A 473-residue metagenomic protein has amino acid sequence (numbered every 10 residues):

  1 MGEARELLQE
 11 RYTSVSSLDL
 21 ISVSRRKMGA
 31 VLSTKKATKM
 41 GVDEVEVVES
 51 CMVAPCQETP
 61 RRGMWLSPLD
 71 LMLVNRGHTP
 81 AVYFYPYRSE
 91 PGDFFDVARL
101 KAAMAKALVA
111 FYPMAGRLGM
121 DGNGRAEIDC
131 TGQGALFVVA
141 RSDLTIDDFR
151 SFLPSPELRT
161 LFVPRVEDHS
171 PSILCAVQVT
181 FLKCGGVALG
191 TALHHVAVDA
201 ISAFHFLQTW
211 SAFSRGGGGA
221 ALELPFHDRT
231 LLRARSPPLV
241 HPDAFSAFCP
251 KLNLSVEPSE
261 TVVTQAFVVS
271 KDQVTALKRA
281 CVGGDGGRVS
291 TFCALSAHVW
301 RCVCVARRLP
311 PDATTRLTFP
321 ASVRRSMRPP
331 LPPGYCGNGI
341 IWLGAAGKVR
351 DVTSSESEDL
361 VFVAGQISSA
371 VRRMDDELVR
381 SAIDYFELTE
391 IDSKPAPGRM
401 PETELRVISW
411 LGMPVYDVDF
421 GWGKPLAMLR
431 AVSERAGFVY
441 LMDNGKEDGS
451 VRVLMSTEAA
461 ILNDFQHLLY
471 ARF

Functional and structural regions predicted by a protein language model:
M1-K27: Intrinsically disordered, low-complexity basic segments at termini and long loops, enriched in Pro/Gly and/or Arg/Ser
G29, G41, V47-R62, N75-H78 (+1 more regions): Soluble acyl-CoA-dependent acyltransferase catalytic core bearing the H(X)4D motif
M72, L174-T180, A436-N444: Short, surface-exposed beta-strand/loop micro-motifs that present aromatic residues
M400-F473: Low-complexity, glycine/alanine/valine/leucine- and proline-rich hydrophobic stretches
